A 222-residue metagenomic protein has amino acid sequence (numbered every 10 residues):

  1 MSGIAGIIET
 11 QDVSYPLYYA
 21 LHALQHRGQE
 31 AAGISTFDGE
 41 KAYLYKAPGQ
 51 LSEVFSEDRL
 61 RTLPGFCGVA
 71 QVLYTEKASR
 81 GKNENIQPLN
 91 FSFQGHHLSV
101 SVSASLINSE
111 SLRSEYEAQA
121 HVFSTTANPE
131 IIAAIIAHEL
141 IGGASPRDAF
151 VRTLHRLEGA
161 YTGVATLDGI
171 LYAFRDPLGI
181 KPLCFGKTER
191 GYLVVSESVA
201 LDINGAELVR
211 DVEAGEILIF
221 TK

Functional and structural regions predicted by a protein language model:
M1-K222: Conserved short alpha-helical segments that host acidic/polar catalytic motifs at enzyme active sites
